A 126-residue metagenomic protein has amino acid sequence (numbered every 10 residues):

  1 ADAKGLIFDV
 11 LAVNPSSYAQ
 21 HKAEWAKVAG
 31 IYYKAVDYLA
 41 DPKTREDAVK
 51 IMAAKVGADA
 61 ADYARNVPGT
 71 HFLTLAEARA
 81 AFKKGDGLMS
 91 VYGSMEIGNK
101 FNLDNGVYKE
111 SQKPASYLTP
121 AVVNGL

Functional and structural regions predicted by a protein language model:
A1-L6: Short beta-strand->loop
F8-A23: A bilobed periplasmic-binding-protein/Venus flytrap-type ligand-binding module shared by bacterial periplasmic
Q20-V107: Secondary-structure end/capping motifs
S94-L126: Conserved C-terminal helix/tail region of periplasmic/extracytoplasmic solute-binding proteins
